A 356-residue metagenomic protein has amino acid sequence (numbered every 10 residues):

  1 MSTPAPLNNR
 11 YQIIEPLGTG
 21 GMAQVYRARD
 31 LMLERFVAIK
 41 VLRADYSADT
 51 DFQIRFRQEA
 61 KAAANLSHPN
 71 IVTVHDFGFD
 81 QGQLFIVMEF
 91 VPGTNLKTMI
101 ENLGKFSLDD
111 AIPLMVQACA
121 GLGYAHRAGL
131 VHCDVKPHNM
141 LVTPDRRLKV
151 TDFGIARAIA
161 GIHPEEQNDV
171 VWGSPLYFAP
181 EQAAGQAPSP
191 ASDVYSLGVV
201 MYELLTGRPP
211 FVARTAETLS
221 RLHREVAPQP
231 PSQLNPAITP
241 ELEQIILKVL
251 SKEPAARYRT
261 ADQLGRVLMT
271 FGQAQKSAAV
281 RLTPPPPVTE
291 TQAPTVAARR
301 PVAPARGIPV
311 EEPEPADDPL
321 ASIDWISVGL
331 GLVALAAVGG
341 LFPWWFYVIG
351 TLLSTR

Functional and structural regions predicted by a protein language model:
R43-N65: AlphaC helix of the eukaryotic protein kinase fold
A48-T50, P144-A187: Activation segment of protein kinases
F77: Activation-segment/catalytic-loop signature of the eukaryotic protein kinase fold
Q81-N95, M99: Conserved short submotifs of the Hanks-type protein kinase catalytic core that shape the nucleotide-binding pocket
L114-M115: Activation segment signature within eukaryotic-like protein kinase domains
A120-L130: Protein kinase catalytic-loop region centered on the HRD/HxD motif
L122, S174-S277: C-terminal lobe helix-coil module of Hanks-type protein kinase domains
Q244, A255, R259-E314: Juxtacatalytic C-terminal regulatory tail of Ser/Thr protein kinases
